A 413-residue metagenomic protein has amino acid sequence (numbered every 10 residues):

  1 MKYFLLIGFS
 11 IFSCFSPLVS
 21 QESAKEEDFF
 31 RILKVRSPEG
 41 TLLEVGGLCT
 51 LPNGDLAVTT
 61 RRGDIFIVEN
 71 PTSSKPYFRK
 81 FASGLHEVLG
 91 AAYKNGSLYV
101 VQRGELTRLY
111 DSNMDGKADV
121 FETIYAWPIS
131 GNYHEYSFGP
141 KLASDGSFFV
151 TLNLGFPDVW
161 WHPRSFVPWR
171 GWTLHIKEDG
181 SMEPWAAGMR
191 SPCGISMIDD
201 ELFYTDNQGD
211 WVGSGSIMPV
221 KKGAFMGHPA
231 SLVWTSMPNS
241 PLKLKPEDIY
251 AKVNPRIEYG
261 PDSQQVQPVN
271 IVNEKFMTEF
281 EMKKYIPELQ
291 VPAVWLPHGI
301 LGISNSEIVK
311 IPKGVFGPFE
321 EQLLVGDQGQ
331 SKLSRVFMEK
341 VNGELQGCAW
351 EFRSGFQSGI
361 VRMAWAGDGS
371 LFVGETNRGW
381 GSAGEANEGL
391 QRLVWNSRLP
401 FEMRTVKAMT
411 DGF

Functional and structural regions predicted by a protein language model:
M1-F4: Positively charged n-region of N-terminal signal peptides that target proteins for export
L6-C14: Bacterial N-terminal signal peptides
S16-S20: Sec/Tat signal peptide C-region and signal peptidase I cleavage site
Q21-F413: Beta-propeller domains with acidic blade repeats across secreted/periplasmic ectodomains and cytosolic WD/CNH propellers
